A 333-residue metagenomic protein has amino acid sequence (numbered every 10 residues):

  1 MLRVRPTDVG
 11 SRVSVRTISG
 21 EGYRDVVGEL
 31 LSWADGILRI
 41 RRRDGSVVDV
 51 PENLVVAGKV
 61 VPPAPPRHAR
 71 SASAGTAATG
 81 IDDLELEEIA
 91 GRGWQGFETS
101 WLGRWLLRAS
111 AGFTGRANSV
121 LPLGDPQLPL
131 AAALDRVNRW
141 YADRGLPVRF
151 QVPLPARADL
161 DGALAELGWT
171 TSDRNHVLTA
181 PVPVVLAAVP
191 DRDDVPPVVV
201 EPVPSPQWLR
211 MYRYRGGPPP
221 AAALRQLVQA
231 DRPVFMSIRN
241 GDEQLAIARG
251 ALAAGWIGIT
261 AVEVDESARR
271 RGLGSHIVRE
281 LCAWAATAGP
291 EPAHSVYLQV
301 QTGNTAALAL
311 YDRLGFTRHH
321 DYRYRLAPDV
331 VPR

Functional and structural regions predicted by a protein language model:
M1-V9, G58, P62-E87, L121 (+3 more regions): Short amphipathic alpha-helix that is part of the acyltransferase structural core
V4-G10, G22-V26, L31, V50-A142: N-terminal charged segments
E98-G103, D159-T170, R232-A248: Conserved beta-hairpin
L130-R139, A261-E266, R270-T287, L308-R313: Conserved acetyl-CoA-binding loop-helix of GNAT-fold acetyltransferases
R144-P153, A285-Q299: Conserved GNAT acetyl-CoA-binding A-motif
Q151-A158, E266, Y297-L308, Y324-V331: Conserved beta-strand-loop-alpha-helix junction that forms the acyl-donor binding cleft
T170-P181, Q299, D312, T317-V330: Conserved catalytic-core motifs of GNAT/GCN5-like acyltransferases
L224-E263, S267: A conserved beta-strand-loop-helix scaffold within acyl/acetyltransferase catalytic domains
